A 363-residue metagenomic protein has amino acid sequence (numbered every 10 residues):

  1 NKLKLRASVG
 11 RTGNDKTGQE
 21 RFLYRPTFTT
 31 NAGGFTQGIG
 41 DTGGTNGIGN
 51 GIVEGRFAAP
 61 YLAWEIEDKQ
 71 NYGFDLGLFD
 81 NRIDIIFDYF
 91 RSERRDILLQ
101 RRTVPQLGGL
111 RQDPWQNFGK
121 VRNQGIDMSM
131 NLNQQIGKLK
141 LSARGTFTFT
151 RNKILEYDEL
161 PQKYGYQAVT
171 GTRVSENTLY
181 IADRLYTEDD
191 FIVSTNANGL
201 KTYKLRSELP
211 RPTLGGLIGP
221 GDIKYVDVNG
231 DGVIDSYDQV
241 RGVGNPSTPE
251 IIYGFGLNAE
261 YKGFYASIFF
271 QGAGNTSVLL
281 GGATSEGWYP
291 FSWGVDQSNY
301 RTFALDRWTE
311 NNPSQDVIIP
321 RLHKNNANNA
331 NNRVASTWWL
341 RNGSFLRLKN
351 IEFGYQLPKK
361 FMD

Functional and structural regions predicted by a protein language model:
N1-I181, N328-N331, A335-D363: Extracellular/periplasmic, surface-exposed regions of secreted and cell-surface proteins
E20-L23, T30-A32, Q135-N245, G287 (+2 more regions): Conserved small-residue
D75, I192, G256: Short, surface-exposed charged micro-motifs
Y164, G244-G281: Glycine-rich, aromatic-lined ligand/substrate-binding cores of catalytic and carbohydrate-binding domains
G232, S236, V243-S247, N331-G343: Amphipathic, heptad-repeat alpha-helical segments used for oligomerization and assembly
N275-D363: Extracytoplasmic gating/loop element in the C-terminal half of outer-membrane beta-barrel translocons and assembly
